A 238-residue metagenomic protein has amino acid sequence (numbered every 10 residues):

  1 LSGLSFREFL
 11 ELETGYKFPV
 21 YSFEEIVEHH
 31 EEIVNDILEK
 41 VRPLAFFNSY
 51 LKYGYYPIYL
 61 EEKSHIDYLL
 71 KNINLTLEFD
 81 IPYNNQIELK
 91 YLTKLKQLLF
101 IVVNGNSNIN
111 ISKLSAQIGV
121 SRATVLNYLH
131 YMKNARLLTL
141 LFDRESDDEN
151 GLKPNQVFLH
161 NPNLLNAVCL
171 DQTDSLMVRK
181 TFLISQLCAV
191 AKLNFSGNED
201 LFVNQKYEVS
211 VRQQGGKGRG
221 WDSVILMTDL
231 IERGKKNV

Functional and structural regions predicted by a protein language model:
L1-L95: Interdomain motor-coupling "hinge/lid" segment immediately C-terminal to the ATP-binding subdomain of NTP-driven enzymes
L4-E8, L165, I231-K236: A short acidic, often aromatic-flanked loop/helix-cap motif at beta-alpha or helix-coil junctions that lines enzyme
T14-K17, P154-N155, N237-V238: Short, surface-exposed amphipathic charged segments that create phosphate/polyanion-binding patches used for binding
V20, L183, L187, E199-K217: Conserved catalytic cores of phosphodiester-cleaving nucleases, focusing on short active-site segments
F47, K153-P154, W221: A structure-centric signal for secondary-structure junctions around beta-strands
Y55, K206-Y207, V238: Well-ordered beta-strand scaffold positions
P57-E199: Accessory nucleic acid-recognition modules appended to NTPase machines
N194-N198, Q213-V238: Catalytic cores of nucleic-acid endonucleases
